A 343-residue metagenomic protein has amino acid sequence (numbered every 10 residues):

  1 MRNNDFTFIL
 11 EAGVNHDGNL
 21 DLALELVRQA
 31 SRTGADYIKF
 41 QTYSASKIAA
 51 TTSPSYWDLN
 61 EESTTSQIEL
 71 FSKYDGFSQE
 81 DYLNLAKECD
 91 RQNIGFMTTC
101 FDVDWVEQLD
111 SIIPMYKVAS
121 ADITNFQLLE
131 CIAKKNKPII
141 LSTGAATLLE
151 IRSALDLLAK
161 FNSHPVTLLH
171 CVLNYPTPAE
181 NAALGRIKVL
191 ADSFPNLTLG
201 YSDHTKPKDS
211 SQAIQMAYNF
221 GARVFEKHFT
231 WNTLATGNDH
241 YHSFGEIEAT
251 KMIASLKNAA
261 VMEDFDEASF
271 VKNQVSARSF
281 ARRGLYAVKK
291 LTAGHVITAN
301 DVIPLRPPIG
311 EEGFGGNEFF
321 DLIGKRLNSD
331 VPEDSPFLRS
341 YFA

Functional and structural regions predicted by a protein language model:
M1-A343: Catalytic cores and adjacent flexible loops of soluble metabolic enzymes that perform enolate/carbanion chemistry on
